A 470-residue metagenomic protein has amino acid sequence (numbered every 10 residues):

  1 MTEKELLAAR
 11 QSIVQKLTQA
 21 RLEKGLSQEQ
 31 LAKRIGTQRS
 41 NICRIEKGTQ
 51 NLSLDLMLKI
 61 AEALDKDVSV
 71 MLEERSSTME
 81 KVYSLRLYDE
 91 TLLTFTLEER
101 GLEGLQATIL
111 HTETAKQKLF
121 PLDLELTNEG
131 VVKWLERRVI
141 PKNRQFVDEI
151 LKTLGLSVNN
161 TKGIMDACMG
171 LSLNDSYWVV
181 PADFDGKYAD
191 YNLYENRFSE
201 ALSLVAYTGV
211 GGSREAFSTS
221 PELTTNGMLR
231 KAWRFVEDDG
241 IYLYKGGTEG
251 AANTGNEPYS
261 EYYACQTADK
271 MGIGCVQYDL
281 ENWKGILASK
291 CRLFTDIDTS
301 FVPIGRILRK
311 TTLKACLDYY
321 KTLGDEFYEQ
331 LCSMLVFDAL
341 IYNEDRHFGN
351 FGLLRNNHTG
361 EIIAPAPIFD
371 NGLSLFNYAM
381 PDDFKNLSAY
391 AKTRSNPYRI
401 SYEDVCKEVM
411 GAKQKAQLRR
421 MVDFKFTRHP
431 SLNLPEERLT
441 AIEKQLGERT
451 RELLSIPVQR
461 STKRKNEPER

Functional and structural regions predicted by a protein language model:
M1-E23: A short, Lys/Arg-rich alpha-helix, primarily the initiator
Q15-R34, K59: Short basic helix-loop element that most often maps to the first helix and adjoining turn of HTH DNA-binding modules
E23, T49-L52, N343: Helix-turn-helix/winged-helix DNA-binding modules
K33-N51: Recognition helix of helix-turn-helix/homeodomain-like DNA-binding domains that insert into the DNA major groove
D55-V70: DNA major-groove recognition helix of helix-turn-helix/homeodomain DNA-binding modules
R75-V336, L340-Y342, L354-R470: Phosphate/dinucleotide-binding and metal-coordinating scaffold of catalytic cores in nucleotide-dependent enzymes
H347-F348, G352: Canonical protein kinase catalytic loop motif
